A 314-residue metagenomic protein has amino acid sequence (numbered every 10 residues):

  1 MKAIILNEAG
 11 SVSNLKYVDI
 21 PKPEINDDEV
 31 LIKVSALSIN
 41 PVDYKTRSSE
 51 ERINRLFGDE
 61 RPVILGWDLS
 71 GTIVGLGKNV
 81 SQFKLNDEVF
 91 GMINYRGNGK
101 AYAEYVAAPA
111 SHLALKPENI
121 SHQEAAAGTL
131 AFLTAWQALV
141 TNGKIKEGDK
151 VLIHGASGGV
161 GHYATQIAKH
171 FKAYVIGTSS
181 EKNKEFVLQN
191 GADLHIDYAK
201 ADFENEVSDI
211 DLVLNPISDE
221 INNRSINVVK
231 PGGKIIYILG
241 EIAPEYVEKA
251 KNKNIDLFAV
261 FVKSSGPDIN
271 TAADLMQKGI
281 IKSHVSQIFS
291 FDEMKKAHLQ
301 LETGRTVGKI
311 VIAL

Functional and structural regions predicted by a protein language model:
M1-N26, K33-S70, G75-L76, S81-L314: Terminal helix/beta-alpha structural elements that buttress the NAD(P)+-binding lobe
